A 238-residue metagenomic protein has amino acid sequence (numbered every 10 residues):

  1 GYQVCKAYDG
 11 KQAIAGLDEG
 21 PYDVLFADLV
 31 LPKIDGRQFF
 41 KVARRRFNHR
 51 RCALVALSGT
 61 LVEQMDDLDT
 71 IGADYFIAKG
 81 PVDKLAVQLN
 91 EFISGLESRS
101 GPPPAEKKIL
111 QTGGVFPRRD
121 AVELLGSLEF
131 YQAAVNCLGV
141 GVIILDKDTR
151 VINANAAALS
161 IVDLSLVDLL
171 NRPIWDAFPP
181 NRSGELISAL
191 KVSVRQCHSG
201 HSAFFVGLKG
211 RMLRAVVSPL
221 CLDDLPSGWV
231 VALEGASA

Functional and structural regions predicted by a protein language model:
K6-V24: Acidic, metal-coordinating helix/loop segments flanking the phosphotransfer/catalytic sites of two-component signaling
Y8-D9, D35-F39: Acidic catalytic/metal-coordinating carboxylates
A15, R37-R50: Short amphipathic alpha-helix used as the core "switch/output" element in two-component signaling
D28: Active-site residues of response regulator receiver
R37-Q38, R45, G59-A78, D83-V87: Alpha4 helix (beta4-alpha4-beta5 surface) of REC/receiver domains from two-component response regulators
V87-L138: CheY-like receiver
A121-V162, V167: Sensory modules in modular signal-transduction proteins
F178-K209: Terminal output helix/cap of sensory domains in signal transduction proteins
